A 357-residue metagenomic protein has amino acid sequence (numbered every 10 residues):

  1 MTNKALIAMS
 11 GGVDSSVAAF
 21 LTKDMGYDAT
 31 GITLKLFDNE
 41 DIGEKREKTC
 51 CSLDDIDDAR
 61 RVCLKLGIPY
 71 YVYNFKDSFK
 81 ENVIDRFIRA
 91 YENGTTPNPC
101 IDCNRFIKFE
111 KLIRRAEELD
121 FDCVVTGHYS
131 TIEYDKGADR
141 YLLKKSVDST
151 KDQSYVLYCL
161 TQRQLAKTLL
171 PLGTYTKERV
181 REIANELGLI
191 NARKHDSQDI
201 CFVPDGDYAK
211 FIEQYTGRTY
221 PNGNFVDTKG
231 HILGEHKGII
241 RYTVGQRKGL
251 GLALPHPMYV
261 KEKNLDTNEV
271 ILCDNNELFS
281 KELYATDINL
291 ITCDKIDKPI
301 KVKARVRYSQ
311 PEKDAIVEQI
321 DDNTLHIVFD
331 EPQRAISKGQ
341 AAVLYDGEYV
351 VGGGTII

Functional and structural regions predicted by a protein language model:
M1-Y158, L169, E178-R179: ATP-dependent adenylation/nucleotidyltransferase module used to activate substrates
G127-I132, K136-I357: AMP-forming adenylation/ATP pyrophosphatase catalytic core
